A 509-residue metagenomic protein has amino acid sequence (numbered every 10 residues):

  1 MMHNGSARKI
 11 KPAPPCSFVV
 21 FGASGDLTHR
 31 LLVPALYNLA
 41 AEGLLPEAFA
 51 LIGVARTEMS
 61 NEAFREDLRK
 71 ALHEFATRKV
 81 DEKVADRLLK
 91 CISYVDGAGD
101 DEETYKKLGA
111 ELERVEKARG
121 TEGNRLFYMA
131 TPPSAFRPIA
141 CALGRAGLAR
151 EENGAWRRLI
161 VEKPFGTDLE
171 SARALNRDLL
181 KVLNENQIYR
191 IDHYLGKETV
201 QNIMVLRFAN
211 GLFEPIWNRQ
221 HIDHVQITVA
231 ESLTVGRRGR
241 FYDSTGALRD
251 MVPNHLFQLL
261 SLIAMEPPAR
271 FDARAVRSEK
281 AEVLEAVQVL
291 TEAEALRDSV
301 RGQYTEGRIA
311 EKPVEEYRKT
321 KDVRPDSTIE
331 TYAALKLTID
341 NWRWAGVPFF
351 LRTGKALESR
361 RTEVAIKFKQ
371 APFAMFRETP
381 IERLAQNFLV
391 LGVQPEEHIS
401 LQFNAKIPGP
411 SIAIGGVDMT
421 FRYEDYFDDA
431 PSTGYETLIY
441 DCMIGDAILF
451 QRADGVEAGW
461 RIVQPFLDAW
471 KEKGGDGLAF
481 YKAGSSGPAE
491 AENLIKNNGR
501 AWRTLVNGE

Functional and structural regions predicted by a protein language model:
M1-V161, F165-E509: Secretory/organelle targeting and membrane-embedding segments
